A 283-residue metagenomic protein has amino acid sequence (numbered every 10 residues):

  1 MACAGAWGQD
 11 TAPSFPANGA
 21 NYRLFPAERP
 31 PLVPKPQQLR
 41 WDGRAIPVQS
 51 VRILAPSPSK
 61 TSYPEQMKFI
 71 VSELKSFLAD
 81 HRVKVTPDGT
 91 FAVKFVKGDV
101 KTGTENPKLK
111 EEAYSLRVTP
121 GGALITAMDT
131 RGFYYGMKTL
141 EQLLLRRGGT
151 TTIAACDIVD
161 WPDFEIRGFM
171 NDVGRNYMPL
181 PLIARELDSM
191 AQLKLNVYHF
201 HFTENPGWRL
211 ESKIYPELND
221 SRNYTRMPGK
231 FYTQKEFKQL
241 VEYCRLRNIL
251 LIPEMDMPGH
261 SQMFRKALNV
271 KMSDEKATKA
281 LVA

Functional and structural regions predicted by a protein language model:
W7-P162: Acidic, contiguous N-terminal accessory segments
P107-A283: Feature activates predominantly on carbohydrate-active enzymes
